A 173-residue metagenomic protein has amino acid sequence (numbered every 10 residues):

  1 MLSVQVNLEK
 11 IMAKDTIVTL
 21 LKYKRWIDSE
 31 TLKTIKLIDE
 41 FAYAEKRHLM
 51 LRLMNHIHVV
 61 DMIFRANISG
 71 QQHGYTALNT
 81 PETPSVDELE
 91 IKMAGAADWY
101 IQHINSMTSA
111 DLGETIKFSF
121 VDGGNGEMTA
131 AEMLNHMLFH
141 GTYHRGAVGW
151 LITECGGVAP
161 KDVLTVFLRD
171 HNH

Functional and structural regions predicted by a protein language model:
L2-I11: Short, Lys/Arg-enriched N-terminal segments with co-localized hydrophobic residues within the first ~10-30 amino acids
I11, V18-N79, V121-H173: Short, contiguous alpha-helical
A13, I17-L20, S85, L89: Residue-level preference for long, well-ordered alpha-helices that form the structural scaffold of enzyme catalytic
A13, I38-E40, S85, T108: General structural signal for secondary-structure boundaries
Q71-G113: Helix-adjacent hinge/juxtasegments
S109-T115, V158-D162: A short coil-to-beta-strand element that immediately follows conserved catalytic motifs
K117-S119: Generic short beta-strand segments
